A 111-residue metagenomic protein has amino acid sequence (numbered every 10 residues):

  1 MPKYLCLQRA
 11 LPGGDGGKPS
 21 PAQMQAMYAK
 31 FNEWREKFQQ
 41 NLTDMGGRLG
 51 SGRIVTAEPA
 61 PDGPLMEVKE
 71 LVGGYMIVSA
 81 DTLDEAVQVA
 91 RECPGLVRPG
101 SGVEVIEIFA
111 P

Functional and structural regions predicted by a protein language model:
M1-P111: Conserved, structured core segments of small domains
